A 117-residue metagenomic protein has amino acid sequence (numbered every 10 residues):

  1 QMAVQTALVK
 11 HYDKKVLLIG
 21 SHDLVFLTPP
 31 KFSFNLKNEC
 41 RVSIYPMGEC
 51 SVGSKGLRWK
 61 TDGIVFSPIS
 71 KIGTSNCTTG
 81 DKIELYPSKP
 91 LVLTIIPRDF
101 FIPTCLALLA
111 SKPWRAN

Functional and structural regions predicted by a protein language model:
Q1-P30: Anionic-ligand-binding alpha/beta catalytic cores of soluble enzymes and soluble regulatory domains that recognize
S21, T28-A116: Long, charged alpha-helical interface segments
